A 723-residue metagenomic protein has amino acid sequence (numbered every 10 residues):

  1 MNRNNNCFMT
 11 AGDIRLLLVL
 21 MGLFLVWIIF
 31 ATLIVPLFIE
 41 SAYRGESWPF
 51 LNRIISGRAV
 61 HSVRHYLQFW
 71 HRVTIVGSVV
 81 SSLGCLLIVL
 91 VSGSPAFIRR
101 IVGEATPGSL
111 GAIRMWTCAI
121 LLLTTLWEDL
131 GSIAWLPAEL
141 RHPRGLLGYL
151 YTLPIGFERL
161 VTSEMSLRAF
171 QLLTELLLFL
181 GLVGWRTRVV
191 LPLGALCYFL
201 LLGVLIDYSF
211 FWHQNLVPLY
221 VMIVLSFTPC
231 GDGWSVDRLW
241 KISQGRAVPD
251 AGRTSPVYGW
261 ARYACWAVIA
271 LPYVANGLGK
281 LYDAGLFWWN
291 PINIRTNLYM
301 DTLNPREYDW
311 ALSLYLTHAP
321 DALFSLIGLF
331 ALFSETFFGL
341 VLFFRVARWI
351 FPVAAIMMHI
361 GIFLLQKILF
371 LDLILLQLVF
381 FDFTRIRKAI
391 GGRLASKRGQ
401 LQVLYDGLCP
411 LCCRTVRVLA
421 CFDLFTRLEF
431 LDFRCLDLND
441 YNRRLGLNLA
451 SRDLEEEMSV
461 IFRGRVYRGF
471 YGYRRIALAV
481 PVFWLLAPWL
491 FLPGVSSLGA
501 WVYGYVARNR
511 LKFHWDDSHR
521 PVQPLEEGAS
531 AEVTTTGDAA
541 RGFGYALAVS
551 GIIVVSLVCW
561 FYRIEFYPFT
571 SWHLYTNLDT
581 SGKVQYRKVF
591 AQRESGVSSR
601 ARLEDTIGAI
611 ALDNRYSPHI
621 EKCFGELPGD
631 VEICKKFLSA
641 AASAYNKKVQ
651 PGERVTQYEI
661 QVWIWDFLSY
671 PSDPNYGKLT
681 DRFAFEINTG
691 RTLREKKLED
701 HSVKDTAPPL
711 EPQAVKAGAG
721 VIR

Functional and structural regions predicted by a protein language model:
N2-R443, S451, K512-R723: Alpha-helical membrane-anchoring segments
L436-A531: Thiol/selenol-based redox catalytic cores and closely related redox-interacting motifs
